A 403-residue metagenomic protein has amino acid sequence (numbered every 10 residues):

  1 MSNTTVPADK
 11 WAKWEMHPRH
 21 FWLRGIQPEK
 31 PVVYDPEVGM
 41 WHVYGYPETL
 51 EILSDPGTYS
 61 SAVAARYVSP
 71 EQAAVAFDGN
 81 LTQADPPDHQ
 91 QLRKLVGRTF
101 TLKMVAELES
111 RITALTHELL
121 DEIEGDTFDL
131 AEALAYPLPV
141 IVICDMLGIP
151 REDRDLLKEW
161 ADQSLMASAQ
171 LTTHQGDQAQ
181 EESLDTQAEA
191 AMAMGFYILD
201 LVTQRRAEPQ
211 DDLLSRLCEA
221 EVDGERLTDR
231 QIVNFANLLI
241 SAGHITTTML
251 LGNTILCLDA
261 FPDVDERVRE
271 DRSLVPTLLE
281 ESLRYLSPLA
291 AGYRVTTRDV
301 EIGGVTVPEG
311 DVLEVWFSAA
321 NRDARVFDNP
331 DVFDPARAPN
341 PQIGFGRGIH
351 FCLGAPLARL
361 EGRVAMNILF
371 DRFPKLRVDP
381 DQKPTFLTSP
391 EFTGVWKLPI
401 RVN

Functional and structural regions predicted by a protein language model:
M1-N403: Cytochrome P450
